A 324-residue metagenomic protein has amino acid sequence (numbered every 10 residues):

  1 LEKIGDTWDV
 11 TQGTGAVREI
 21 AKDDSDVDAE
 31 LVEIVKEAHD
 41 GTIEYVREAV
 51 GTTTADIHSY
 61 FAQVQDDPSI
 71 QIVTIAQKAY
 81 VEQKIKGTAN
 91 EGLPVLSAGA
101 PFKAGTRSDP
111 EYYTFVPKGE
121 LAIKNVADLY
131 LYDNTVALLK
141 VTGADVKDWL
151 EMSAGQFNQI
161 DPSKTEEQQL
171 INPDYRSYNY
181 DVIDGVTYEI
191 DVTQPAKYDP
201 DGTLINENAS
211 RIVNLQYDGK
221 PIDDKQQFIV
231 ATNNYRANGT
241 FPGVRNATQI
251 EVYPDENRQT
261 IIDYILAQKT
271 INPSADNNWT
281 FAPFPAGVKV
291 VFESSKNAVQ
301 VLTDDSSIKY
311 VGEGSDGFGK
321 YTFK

Functional and structural regions predicted by a protein language model:
L1-K324: Catalytic centers of hydrolytic enzymes
